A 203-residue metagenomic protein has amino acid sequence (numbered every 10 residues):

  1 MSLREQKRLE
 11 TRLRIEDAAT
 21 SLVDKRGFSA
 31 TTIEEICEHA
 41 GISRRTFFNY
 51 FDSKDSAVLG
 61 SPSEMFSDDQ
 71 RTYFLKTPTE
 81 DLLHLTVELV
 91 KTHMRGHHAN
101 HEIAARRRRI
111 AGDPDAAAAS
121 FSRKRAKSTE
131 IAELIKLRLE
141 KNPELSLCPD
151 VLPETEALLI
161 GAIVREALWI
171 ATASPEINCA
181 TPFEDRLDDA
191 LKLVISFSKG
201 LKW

Functional and structural regions predicted by a protein language model:
M1-H39, T77: Basic, helix-initiating cap at the start of DNA-binding domains
M1-R8, S146, P153, I195 (+1 more regions): N-terminal intrinsically disordered/low-complexity leader segments
S2, G27-F28, T46-G60: HTH DNA-binding helix-turn interface
S61-Q70: Short, basic, alpha-helical segments at the C-terminal edge of helix-turn-helix-like DNA-binding modules
Q70-R106: Hydrophobic alpha-helical connector segments
P114-P143, E154-A162: Amphipathic alpha-helical packing segments from all-alpha helical-bundle domains
E133, L137-E140, A173-W203: C-terminal peripheral helix-coil segments that are non-catalytic and often amphipathic
